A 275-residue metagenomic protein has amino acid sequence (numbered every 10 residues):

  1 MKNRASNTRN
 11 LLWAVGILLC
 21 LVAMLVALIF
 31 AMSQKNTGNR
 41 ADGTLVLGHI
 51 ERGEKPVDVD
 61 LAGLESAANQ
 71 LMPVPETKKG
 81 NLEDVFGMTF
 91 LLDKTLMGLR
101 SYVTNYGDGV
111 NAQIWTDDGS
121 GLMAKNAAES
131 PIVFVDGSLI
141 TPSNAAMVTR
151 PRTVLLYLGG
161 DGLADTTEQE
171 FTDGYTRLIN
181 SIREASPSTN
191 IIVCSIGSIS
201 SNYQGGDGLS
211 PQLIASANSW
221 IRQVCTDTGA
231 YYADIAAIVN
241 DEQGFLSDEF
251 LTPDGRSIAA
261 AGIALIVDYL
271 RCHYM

Functional and structural regions predicted by a protein language model:
M1-L91, T95-S101: N-terminal secretory targeting modules
L82-D173: Conserved SGNH/GDSL esterase-like catalytic core that processes O-acyl groups on lipids and polysaccharides
L91-D93, C194, A233: Active-site flanking residues adjacent to catalytic metal/cofactor-binding acidic residues
A146, I182-R183, R222-C225: N-terminal cationic-hydrophobic initiation segments that often serve targeting/anchoring roles
Y157, C194-S195: Alpha/beta-hydrolase-fold catalytic nucleophile elbow
E168-L178, P211-A217: Charged helix-capping and loop-helix junction motifs
S186-N190: A short helix->loop->beta-strand "cap" motif at the edges of active sites that frequently abuts
I199-M275: Catalytic His-Asp segment of secreted/periplasmic serine-dependent ester chemistry enzymes
